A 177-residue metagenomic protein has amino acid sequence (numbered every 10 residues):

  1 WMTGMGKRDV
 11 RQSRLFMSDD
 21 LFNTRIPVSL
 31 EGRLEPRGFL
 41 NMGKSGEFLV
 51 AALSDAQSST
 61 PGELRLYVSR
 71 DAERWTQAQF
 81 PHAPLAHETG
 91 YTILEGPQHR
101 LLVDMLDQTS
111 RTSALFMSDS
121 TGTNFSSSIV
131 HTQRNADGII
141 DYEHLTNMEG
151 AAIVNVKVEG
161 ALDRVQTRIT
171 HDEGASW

Functional and structural regions predicted by a protein language model:
W1-D9, K44-S59, P97-S110, G150-V156: Short beta-strand elements that form the blades of beta-propeller/WD-repeat-like and other beta-sheet-rich scaffold
K7, N41, I93, V103-S110 (+4 more regions): Short amphipathic alpha-helical molecular recognition features
V10-Q12, E63, T112, L162-R164: A detector of repeated loop/turn-to-beta-strand junctions in beta-rich toroidal repeat architectures
R14, L21-N23, E31-G43, F48-L49 (+1 more regions): Non-catalytic protein-protein interaction scaffold segments in large eukaryotic complex-forming proteins
R14-E31, R65-Q79, F116-T132, Q166-W177: Asp-box/BNR beta-propeller loop motif
G32-E47, A83-G96, N135-E143: Repeated scaffold domains used in trafficking and secretory/extracellular systems, primarily beta-propellers
T76-P84, M105, R134: Extended, non-transmembrane interaction/recognition domains
E143-G150, V154, D163-A175: Long, K/E/R/D-enriched contiguous segments that form extended
